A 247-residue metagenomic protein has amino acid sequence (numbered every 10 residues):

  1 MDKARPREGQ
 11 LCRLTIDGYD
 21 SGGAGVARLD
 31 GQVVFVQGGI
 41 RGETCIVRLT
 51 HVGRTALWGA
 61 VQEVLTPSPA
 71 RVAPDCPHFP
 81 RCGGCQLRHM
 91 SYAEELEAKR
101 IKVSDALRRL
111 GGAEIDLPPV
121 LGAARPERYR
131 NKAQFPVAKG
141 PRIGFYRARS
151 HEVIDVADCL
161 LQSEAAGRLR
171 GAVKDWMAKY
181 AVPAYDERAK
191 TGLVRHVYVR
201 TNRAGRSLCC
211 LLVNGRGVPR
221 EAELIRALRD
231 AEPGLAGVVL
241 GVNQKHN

Functional and structural regions predicted by a protein language model:
M1-N247: Accessory RNA-recognition modules of RNA-modification enzymes
